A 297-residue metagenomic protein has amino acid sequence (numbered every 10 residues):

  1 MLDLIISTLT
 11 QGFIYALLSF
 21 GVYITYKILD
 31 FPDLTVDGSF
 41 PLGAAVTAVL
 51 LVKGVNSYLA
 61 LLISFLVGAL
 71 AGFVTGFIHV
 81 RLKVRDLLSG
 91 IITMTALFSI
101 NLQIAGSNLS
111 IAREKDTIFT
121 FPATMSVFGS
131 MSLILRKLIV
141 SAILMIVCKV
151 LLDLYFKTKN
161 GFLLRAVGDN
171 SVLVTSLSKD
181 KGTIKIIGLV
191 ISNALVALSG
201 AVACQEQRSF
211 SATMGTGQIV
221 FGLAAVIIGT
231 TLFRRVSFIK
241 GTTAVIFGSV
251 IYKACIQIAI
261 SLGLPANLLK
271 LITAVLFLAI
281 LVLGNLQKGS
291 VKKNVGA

Functional and structural regions predicted by a protein language model:
M1-L18, V46, K53-L59, F121 (+1 more regions): Membrane-interfacial amphipathic/re-entrant helices at transmembrane-helix boundaries
V22, V55-T95, D116, I146-K149 (+2 more regions): Alpha-helical transmembrane segments within multi-pass membrane transporters and channels
Y26-R81, P122, S126-M131, V236-S237 (+1 more regions): Membrane-embedded helix boundary and interhelical linker motif in transport proteins
I28-P32, F73-A123, R208-A212, A224-T243: Short loop segments and helix-boundary regions at transmembrane helix junctions of multi-pass inner-membrane proteins
A71, I134-S211, I219: Helix-loop-helix "hairpin" substructures at the membrane interface of multi-pass membrane proteins
D86, G90-I92, L97-K157, I187 (+2 more regions): Transmembrane helix-bundle core of multi-pass membrane transporters and related energy-transducing complexes
D169-S176, D180-T183, C255-A297: Cytosolic-side transmembrane-helix boundaries in multi-pass membrane proteins
V196, G200-L271: Transmembrane alpha-helical segments in multi-pass inner-membrane proteins
